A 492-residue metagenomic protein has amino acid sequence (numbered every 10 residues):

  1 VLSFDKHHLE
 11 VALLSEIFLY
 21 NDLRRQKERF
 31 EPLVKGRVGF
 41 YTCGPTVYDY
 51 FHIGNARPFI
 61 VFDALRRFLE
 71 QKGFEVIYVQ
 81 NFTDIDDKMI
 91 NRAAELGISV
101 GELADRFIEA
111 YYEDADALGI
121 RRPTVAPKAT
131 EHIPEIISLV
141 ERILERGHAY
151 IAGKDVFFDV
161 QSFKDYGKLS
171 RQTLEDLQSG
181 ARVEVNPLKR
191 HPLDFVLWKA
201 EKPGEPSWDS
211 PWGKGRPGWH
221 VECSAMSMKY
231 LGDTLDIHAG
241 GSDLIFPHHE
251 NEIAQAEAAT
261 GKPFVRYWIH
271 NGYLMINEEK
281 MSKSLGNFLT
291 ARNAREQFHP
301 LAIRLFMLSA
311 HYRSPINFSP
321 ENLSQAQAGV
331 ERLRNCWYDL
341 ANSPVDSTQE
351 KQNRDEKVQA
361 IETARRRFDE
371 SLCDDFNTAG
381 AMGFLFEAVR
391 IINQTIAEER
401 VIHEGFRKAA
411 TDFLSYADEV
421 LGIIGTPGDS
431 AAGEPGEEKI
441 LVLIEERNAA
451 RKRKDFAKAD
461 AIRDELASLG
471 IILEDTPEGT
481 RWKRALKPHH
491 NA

Functional and structural regions predicted by a protein language model:
F4, V11-Y48, D63, E113 (+1 more regions): Alpha-helical recognition segments enriched in aromatics with Gly/Pro capping that present substrate-recognition
V11-L13, K280-S282, N287-A492: Structural preference for alpha-helix termini/caps and helix-kink/transition segments
R24-R29, L33-G119, E478, W482 (+1 more regions): N-terminal, positively charged nucleic-acid-binding surface of large information/translation enzymes
E70, L144, A467: Anion (oxyanion) recognition and catalysis
F74, H148, I471: Short phosphate-binding/catalytic loops that engage adenosine nucleotides
F82-D87, I108-Y111, R121-I136, K154-F163: Short, glycine/charge-rich beta-strand/loop segments that flank catalytic centers and engage negatively charged groups
A93-V100, T124-T130, G241: The substrate-binding groove and active-site-proximal loops of carbohydrate-active enzymes, especially glycoside
R122, A152-G153, D475-G479: Short Gly/Ser/Thr- and Asp/Glu-enriched loop/turn motifs at secondary-structure junctions
